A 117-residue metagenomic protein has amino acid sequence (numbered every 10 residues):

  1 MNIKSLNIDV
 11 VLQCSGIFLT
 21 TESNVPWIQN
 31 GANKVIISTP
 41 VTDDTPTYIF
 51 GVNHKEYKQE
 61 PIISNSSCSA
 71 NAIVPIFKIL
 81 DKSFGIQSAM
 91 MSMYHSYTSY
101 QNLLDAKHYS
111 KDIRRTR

Functional and structural regions predicted by a protein language model:
M1-L103, K107-I113: N-terminal Rossmann-like NAD(P) cofactor-binding subdomain of oxidoreductases, focused on the glycine-rich
T116-R117: Small/polar-rich, solvent-exposed N-terminal microdomains that initiate assembly or binding
